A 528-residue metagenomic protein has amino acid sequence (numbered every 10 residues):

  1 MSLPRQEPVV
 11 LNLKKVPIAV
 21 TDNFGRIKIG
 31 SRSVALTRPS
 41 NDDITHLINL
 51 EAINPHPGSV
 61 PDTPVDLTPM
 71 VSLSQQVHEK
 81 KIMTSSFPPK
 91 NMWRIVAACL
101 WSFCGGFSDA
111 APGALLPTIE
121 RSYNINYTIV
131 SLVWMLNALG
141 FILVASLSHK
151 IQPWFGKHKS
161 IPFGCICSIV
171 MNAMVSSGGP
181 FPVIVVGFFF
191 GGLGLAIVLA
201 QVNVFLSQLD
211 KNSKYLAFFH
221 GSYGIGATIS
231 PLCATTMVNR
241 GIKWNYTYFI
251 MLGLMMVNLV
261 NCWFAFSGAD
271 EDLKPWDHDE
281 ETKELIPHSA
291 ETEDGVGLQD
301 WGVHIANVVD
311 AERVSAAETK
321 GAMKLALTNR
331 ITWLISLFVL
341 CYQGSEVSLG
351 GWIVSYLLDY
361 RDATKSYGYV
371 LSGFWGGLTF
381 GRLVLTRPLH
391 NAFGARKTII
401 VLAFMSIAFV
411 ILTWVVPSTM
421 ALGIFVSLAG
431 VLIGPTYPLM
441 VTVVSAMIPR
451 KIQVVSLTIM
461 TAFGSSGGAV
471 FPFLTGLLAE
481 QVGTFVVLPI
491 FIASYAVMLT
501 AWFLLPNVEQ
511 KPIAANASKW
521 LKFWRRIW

Functional and structural regions predicted by a protein language model:
S2-S86, V257-L334, K519-W528: Long, low-complexity inter-transmembrane loops of multi-pass membrane transporters
P112-A114, K324-F380: Extracytoplasmic gate region of multi-pass secondary transporters
N124, G156, S177-P182, G194 (+2 more regions): Helix-breaking motifs and short loop linkers at transmembrane-helix boundaries and internal kinks in secondary membrane
L143-P182: Conserved MFS/SLC helix-loop-helix module at the cytosolic interface between two early adjacent transmembrane helices
V144-K157, R382-A395, A479: Helix-to-loop junctions at the C-terminal end of transmembrane segments in multipass secondary transporters
G187-S222: Cytoplasmic helix-loop-helix junction between adjacent transmembrane helices in 12-TM secondary transporters
A196-D210, G434-P449: Intracellular juxtamembrane helix-capping segments at the cytosolic ends of symmetry-related transmembrane helices
F218-D277: Helix-loop-helix hairpin linking two adjacent transmembrane segments in secondary transporters
